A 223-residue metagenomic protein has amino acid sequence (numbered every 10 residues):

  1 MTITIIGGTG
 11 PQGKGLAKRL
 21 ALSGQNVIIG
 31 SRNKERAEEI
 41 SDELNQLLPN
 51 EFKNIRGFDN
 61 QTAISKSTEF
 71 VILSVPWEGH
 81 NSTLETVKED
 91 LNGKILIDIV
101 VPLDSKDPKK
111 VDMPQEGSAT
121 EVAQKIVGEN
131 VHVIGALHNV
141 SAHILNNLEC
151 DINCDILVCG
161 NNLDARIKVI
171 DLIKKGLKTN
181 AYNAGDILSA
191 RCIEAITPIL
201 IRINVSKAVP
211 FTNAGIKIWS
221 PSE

Functional and structural regions predicted by a protein language model:
M1-Q46, K175: NAD(P)+-binding Rossmann beta1-loop-alpha1 motif at the extreme N-terminus of oxidoreductases
I6, C154-E223: Active-site-lining helix/loop region of Rossmann-like oxidoreductase modules
S23, N92, V127-E129, L177: Short, structured coil segments at secondary-structure junctions
L47-R56, E129-H132, T179: A short helix-to-beta-strand connector/capping loop
E51-I95, P102-K106: Rossmann-like NAD(P)-binding element
P76-G79, N139-V140, N162-D164: Short beta->alpha connector loops
V100-H143, N147-L148: Rossmann-fold NAD(P)-binding glycine/threonine-rich loop
